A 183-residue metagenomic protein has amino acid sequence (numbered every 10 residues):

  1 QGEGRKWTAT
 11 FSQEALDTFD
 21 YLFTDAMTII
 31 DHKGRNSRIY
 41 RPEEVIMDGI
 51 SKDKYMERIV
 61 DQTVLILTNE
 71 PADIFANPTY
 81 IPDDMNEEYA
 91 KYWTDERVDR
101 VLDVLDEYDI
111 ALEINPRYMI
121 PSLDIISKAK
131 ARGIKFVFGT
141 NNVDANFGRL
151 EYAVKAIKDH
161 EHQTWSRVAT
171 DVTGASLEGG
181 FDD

Functional and structural regions predicted by a protein language model:
Q1-E107: Extended substrate/RNA-proximal surfaces in nucleic-acid metabolism proteins
Y89-D183: Charged catalytic cores and adjacent phosphate/nucleic-acid-binding surfaces used for phosphate/nucleic-acid chemistry
